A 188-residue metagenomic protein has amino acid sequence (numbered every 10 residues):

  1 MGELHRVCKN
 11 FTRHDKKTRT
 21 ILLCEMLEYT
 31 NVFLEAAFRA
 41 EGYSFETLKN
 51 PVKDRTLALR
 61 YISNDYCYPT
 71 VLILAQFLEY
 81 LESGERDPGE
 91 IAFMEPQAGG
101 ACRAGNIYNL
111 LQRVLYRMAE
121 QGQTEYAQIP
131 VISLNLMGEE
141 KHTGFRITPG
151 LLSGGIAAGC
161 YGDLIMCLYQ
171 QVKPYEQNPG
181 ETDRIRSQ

Functional and structural regions predicted by a protein language model:
M1-Q188: An N-terminal assembly and electron-transfer interface module characteristic of large anaerobic redox and radical
